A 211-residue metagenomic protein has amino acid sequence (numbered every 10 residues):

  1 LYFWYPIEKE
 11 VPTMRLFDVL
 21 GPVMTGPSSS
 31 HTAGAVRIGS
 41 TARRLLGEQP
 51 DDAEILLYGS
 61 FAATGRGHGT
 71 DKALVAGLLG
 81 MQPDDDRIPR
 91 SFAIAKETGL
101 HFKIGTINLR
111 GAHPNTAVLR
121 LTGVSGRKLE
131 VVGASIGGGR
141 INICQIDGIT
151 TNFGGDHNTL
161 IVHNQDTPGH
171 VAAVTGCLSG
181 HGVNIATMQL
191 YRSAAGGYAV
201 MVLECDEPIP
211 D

Functional and structural regions predicted by a protein language model:
L1-T13: Short, Lys/Arg-enriched N-terminal segments with co-localized hydrophobic residues within the first ~10-30 amino acids
P12-M14, A63-T64, I146-D147, I185-A186: Short hydrophobic/aromatic-rich motifs at helix boundaries and adjacent loops
M14, D86-R90, D211: Generic alpha-helical secondary structure signal
M14-P27: Generic N-terminal amphipathic, Lys/Arg-enriched alpha-helix
L20-V23, A33, I38, R43-I161 (+1 more regions): Regulatory modules associated with amino-acid/nitrogen control
P27-S28, H163: Glycine- and other small-residue-rich loops at beta-strand/loop junctions that grip anionic moieties
S28, V36, V171: Gly/Ser/Thr-rich beta-alpha loop segments that engage phosphate groups in nucleotides
V131-D211: A conserved regulatory-domain signal marking ACT and ACT-like small-molecule sensing domains and adjacent regulatory
